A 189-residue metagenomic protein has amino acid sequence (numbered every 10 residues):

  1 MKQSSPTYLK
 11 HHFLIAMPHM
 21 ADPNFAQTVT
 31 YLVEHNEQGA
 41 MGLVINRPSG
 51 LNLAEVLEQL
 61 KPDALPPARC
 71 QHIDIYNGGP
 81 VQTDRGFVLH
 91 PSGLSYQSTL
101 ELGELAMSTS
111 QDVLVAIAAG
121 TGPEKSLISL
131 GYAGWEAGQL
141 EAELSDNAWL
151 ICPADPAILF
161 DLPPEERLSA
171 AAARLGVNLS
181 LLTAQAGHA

Functional and structural regions predicted by a protein language model:
M1-A189: A short aromatic-anchored loop/beta-hairpin motif
